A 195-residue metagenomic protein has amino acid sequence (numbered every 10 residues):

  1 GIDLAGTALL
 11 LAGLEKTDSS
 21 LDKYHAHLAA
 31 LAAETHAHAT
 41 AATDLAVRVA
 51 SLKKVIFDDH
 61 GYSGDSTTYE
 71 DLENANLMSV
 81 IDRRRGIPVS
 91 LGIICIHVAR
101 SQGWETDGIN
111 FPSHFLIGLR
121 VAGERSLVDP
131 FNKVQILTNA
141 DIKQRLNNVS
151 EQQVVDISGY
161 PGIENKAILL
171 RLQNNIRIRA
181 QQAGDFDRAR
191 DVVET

Functional and structural regions predicted by a protein language model:
G1-T195: A structural boundary/capping signal
